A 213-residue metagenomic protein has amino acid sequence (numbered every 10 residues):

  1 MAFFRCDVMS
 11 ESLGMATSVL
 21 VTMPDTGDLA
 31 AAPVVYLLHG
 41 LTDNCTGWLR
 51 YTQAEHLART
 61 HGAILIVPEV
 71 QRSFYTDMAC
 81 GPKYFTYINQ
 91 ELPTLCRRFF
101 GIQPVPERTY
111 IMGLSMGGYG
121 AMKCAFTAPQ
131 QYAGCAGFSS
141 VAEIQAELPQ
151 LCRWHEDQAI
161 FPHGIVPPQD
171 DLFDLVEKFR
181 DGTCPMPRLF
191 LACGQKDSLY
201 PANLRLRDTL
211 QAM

Functional and structural regions predicted by a protein language model:
M1-M213: Non-catalytic cap/lid and distal C-terminal segments of serine-dependent acyl enzymes
